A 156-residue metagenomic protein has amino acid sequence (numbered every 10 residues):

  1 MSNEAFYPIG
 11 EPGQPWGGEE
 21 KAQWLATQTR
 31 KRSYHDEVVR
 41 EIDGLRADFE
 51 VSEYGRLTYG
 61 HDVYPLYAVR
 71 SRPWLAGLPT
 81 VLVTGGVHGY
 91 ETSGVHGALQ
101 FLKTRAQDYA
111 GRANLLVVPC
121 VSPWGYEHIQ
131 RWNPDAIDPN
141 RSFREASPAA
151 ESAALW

Functional and structural regions predicted by a protein language model:
M1-Y67: Short glycine- and acidic-rich boundary segments immediately preceding or forming the N-terminal edge of structured
G55, R72, V121: Residues at the C-termini of beta-strands that transition into short coil/loop
Y59, W74, D108-A110: Generic structural signal for beta-strand residues in well-ordered domains
L66-G77: Short beta-strand-to-loop junctions in surface cap/lid or active-site-entrance loops
L78-T80, T92-W156: Active-site/substrate-binding loop(s) of hydrolase catalytic cores
V81-G86: Short glycine-rich or small-residue beta-strand-to-loop segments that form or flank ligand, phosphate, metal/Fe-S
G89: Short active-site segment of divalent metal-dependent hydrolases/proteases that encodes the spacing between
